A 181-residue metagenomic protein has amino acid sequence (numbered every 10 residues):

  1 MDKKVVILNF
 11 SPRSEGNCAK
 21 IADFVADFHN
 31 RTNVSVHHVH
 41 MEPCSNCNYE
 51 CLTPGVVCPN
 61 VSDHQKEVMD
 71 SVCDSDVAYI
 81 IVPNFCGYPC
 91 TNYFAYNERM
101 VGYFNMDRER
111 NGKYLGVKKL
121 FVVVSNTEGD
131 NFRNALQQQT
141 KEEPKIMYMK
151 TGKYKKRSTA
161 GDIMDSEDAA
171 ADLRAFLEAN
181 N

Functional and structural regions predicted by a protein language model:
M1-M106, M164-N181: N-terminal beta1-alpha1-beta2 submodule of the flavodoxin-like/Rossmannoid cofactor-binding fold
L8-P12, V36, V122-T127, T151: Cofactor-binding loop segments of dinucleotide-utilizing enzymes, especially the Rossmann-like FAD- and NAD(P)+-binding
E15, E128-R133, K156-R157: Short, charged/polar "capping" segments at the starts of alpha-helices and the immediately preceding loops
S35-M41, K113, K150-K153: A short, structured active-site edge motif that brings together acidic residues
E98, Y103-F104, N111-Y114, K155: Short, intrinsically disordered/low-complexity patches at protein termini and at juxtamembrane boundaries
E109-M149: Short, glycine-/small-residue-rich phosphate/pyrophosphate-handling segment
N134-N181: Glycine-rich phosphate/pyrophosphate-binding loop and the adjoining helix
